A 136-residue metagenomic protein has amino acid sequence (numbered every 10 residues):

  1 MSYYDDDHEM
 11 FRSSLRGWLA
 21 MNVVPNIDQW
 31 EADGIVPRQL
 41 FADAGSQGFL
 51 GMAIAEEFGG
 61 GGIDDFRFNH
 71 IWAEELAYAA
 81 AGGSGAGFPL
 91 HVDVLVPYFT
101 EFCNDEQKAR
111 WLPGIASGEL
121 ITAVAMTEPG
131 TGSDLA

Functional and structural regions predicted by a protein language model:
M1-D7: Intrinsic disorder at enzyme termini
D5, R12, G34-R38: Amphipathic, non-membrane alpha-helical segments in soluble helical-bundle scaffolds
D7-M21: A non-catalytic, amphipathic alpha-helix used as a structural packing/dimerization or gating element in enzyme scaffolds
N22-A136: Glycine-rich flavin
